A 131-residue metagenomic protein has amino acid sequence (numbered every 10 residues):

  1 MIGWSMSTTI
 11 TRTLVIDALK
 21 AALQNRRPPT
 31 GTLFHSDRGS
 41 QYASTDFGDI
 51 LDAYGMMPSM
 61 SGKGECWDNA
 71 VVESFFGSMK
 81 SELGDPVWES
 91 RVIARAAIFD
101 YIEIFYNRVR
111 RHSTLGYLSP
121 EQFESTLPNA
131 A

Functional and structural regions predicted by a protein language model:
M1-A131: Charged DNA-binding/catalytic regions of mobile-element recombinases
